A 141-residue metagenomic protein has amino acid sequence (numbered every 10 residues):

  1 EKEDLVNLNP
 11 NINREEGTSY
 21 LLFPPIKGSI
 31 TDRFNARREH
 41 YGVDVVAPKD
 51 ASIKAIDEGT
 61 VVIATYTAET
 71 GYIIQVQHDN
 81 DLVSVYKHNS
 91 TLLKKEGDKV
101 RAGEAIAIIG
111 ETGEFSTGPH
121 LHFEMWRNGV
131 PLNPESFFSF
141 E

Functional and structural regions predicted by a protein language model:
E1-T70: Surface-exposed, glycine-biased beta-strand/turn segments
R33, A64-T65, L92, I109-T112 (+1 more regions): Residue-level recognition of beta-strand microenvironments
V43-V46, I73-H78, H122-E124: Short, acidic/hydrophobic/Gly-rich beta-strand patch recurrent on exposed beta strands that often constitutes part
D44, Q75, V85, I108 (+1 more regions): Conserved beta-strand positions that form and line the central face of beta-propeller blades
S52-V61, K94-I109: Short, well-structured beta-strand-loop connectors
I56-L93, P119: Zn2+-dependent peptidoglycan hydrolase active-site motif and core
D98-E141: Conserved, short, structured surface segments that act as functional micro-motifs
